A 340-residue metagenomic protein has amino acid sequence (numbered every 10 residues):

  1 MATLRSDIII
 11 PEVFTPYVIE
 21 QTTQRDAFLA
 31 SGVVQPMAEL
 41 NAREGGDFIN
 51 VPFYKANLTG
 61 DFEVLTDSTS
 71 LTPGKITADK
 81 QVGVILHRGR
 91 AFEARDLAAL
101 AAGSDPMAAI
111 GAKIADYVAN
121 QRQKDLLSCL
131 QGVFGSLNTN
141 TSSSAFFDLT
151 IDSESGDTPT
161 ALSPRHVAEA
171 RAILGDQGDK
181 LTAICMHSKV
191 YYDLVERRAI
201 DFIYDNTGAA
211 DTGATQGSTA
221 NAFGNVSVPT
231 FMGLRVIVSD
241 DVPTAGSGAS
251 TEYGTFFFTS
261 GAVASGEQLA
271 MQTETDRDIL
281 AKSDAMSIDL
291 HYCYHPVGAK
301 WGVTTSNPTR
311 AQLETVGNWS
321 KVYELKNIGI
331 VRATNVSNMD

Functional and structural regions predicted by a protein language model:
M1-G83, S320-D340: N-terminal "assembly arms/tails" that initiate or stabilize quaternary assembly in self-assembling proteins
S31-A38, A168-E169, Q268-Q272: Short alpha-helical segments and helix-capping/turn motifs at coil-helix boundaries
V51, T77-T139, G175-C185, V190 (+1 more regions): Long, contiguous amphipathic alpha-helices that act as assembly "spine/axial" helices in icosahedral shell and virion
T59-F62, A102, D193-E196, F202-Y204 (+3 more regions): Short helix/loop capping segments that flank catalytic or ligand/cofactor-binding pockets
L97-I173, E314, W319-D340: Alpha-helical scaffold segments that mediate packing/assembly in large oligomeric complexes
S136-V226: Extended, solvent-exposed, turn-rich assembly/linker loops in the middle of proteins
H187-Y191, A199, N221-S287: Extended serine/threonine-enriched, polar tracts that run as long, contiguous segments within proteins
E252, S260-D340: Extended, compositionally biased alpha-helical segments that mediate assembly or anchoring
